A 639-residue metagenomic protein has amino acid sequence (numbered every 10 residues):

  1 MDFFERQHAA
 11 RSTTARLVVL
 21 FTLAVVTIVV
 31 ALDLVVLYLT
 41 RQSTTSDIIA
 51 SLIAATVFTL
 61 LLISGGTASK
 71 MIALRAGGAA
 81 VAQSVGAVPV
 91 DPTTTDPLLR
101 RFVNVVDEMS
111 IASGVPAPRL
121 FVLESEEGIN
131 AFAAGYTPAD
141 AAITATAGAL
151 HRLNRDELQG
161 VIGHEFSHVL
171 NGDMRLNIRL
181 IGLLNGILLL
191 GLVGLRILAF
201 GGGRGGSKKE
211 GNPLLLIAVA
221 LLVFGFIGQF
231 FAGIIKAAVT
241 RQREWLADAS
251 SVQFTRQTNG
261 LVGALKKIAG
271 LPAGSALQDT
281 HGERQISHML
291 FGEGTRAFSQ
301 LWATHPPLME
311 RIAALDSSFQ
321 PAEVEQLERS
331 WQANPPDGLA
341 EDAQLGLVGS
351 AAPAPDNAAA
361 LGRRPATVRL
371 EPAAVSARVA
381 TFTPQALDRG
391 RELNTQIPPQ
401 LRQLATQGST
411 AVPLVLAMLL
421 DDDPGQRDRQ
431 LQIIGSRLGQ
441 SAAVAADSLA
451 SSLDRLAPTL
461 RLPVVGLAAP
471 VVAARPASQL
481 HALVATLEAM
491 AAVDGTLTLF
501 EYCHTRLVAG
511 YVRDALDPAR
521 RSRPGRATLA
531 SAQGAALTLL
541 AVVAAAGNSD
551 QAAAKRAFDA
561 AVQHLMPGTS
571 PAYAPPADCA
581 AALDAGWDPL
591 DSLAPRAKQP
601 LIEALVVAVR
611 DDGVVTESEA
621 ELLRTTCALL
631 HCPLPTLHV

Functional and structural regions predicted by a protein language model:
M1-G135, H151, N171, L176-A237 (+9 more regions): Hydrophobic or amphipathic, alpha-helical segments that drive membrane association/targeting
D2-H8, P213-T240, T258-A489, E501-V607 (+4 more regions): Cytosolic-facing loops and C-terminal tails of multi-pass membrane proteins
V106, A145, G160-H168, G172 (+1 more regions): Active-site recognition of the HExxH zinc-binding catalytic motif
I111-A112, F121-L123, A131-T137, L150-R152 (+5 more regions): Replace "in large, NTP-powered and nucleic-acid-processing enzymes" with "in large, NTP-powered factors and other
E126, I143, G148, N154-G160 (+1 more regions): Membrane-embedded segments
N154-S167, E488-V493: Short alpha-helix carrying the canonical HExxH Zn2+-binding catalytic motif
S167-N171, L497, V615: Short active-site segment of divalent metal-dependent hydrolases/proteases that encodes the spacing between
